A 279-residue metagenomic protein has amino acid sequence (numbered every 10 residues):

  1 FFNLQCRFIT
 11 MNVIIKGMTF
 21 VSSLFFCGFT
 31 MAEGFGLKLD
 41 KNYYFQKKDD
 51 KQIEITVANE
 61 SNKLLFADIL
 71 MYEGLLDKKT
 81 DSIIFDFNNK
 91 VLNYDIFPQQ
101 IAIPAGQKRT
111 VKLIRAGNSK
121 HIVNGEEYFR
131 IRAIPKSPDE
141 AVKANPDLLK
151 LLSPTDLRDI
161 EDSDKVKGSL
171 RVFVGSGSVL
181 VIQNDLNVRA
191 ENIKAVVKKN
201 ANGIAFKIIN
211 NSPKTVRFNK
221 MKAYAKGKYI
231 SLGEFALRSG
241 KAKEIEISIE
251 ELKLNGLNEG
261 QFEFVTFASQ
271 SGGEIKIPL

Functional and structural regions predicted by a protein language model:
C6-V21: Bacterial N-terminal signal peptides that target proteins for export
C27-F29: N-terminal signal peptide c-region/cleavage motif recognized by signal peptidases
E33-N62, Q100, R189-K199: Beta-sheet-dominated interaction scaffolds and their linkers
K47-E54, I122-R130, N200-I204: Short, solvent-exposed loop/turn segments enriched in Ser/Thr/Gly
E54-A58, A205-N211: Short edge beta-strand/loop segments characteristic of extracellular beta-sandwich folds
N62-N88, N211-K228: Short acidic, flexible loop segments centered on an aromatic residue
D86-S119, K228-N255: Intrinsically disordered, low-complexity Pro/Gly/Ser/Thr-rich segments with frequent PxxP/GP/PP motifs and embedded
G117-N187, N255-L279: Terminal connector regions
